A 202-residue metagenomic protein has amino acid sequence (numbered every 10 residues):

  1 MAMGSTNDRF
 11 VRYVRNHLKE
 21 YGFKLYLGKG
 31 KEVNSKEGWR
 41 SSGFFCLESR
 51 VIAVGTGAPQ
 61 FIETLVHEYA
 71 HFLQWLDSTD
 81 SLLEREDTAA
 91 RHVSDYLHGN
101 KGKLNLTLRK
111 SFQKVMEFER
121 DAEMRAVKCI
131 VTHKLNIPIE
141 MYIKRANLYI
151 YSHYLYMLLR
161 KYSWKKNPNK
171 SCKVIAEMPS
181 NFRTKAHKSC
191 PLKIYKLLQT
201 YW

Functional and structural regions predicted by a protein language model:
M1-T6, W202: Short, Lys/Arg-enriched, disordered terminal segments
G4-N7, R15-I62, Y69-L76, S81-E84: Active-site scaffold of zinc-dependent metalloenzymes
V11: Contiguous, non-catalytic segments that form substrate-binding/exosite surfaces or channel walls
G22, G99, K134-N136: Short, flexible coil/linker elements and helix-boundary hinge sites characteristic of intrinsically disordered
Q60, L104-R120, M124-W202: Long, well-structured alpha-helical subdomains associated with metal-dependent extracellular/ecto-lumenal hydrolases
E68-Y69, A126: Short amphipathic C-terminal alpha-helix that caps PH/PH-like domains
W75-K114, Y142-I143: Post-HEXXH active-site segment of zinc metalloproteases
